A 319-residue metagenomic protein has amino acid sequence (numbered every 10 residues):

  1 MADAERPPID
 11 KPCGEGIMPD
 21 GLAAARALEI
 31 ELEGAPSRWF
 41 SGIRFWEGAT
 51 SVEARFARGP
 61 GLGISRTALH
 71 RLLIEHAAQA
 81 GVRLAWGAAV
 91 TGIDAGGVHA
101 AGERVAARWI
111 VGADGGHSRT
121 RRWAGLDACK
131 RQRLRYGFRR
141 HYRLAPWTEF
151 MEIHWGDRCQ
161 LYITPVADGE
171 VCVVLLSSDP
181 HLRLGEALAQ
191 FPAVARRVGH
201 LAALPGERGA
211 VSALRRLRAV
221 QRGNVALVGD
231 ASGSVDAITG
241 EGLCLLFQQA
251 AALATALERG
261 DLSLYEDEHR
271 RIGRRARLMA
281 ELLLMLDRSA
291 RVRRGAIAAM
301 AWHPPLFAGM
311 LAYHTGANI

Functional and structural regions predicted by a protein language model:
M1-A2, G112, V228: Generic enzyme active-site microenvironment
M1-C13: Glycine-rich FAD pyrophosphate-binding loop
D10-R44: N-terminal FAD cofactor-binding segment of flavoenzymes
A23, P36-W123, C129-R135, H141: Conserved N-terminal helical subregion
R83-A85, H154, A226: General small-molecule cofactor/ligand-binding pocket signal
A113-V194: Conserved FAD-binding catalytic core of PHBH/FMO-like flavoproteins
D179-A254: FAD/FMN-dependent oxidoreductases across multiple families
A254-I319: C-terminal helical "tail/cap" subdomain of flavin- and related membrane-associated enzymes
